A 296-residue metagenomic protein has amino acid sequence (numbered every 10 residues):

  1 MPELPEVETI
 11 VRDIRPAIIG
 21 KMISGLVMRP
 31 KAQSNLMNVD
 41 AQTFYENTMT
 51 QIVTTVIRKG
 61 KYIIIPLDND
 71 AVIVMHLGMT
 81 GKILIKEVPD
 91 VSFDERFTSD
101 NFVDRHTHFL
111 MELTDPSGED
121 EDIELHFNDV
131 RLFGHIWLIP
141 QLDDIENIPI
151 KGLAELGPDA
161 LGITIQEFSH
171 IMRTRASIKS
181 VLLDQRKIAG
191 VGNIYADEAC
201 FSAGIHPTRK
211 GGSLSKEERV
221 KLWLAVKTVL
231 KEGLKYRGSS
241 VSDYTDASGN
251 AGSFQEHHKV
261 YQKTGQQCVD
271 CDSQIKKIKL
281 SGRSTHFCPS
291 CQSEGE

Functional and structural regions predicted by a protein language model:
M1-G134: Gly/Gly-Pro- and Ser/Thr-rich, intrinsically disordered tail segments characteristic of DNA damage-repair and tolerance
M1-L4, N101, G162, S215-W223: Generic detection of long, well-ordered alpha-helical segments
P5, T9, Q166, L224: Short, contiguous clusters of charged residues that form electrostatic/catalytic patches at enzyme active sites, used
I23-F44, I57, E167-E296: Basic, nucleic-acid-binding surfaces and adjacent catalytic neighborhoods in DNA/RNA-processing proteins
I73-G190, Y195-S202, K210: Phosphate/anion-contacting hairpin/loop surfaces
